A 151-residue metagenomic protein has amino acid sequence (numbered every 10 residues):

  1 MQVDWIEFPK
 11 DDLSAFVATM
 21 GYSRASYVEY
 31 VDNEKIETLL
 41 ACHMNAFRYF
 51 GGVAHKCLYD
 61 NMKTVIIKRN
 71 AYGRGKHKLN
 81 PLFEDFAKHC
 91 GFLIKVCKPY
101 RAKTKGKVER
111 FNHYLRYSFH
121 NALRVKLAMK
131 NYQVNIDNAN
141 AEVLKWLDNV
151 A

Functional and structural regions predicted by a protein language model:
M1-S26, K35-A41, K88: Mobile-element integrase/transposase regions, centering on the N-terminal DNA-binding/Zn-coordinating module
R24-E29, I67: Short small-residue beta-strand/loop micro-motif enriched in glycine and branched aliphatics
V28-K56, K76-H77: Active-site beta-loop-alpha junctions of metal-dependent nucleic acid enzymes, especially the RNase H-like/DDE
V53-R74: Acidic/histidine-rich, metal-coordinating catalytic segments
A71-K76, F111-L115: Short secondary-structure boundary/capping segments
G75-I94: Two-metal-ion acidic nuclease core segments, chiefly of the RNase H-like superfamily
G91-A151: Charged alpha-helix within mobile-element recombinases
